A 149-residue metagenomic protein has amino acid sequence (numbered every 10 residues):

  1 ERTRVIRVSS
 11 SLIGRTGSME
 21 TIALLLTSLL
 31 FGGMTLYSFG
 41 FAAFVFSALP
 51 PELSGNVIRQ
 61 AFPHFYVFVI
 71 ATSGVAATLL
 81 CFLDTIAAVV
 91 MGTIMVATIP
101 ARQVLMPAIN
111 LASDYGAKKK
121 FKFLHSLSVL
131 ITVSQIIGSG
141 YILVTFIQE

Functional and structural regions predicted by a protein language model:
E1-S18: Short, Lys/Arg-enriched N-terminal segments with co-localized hydrophobic residues within the first ~10-30 amino acids
I13-E149: Polytopic transmembrane helical bundles with strong interfacial aromatic enrichment
